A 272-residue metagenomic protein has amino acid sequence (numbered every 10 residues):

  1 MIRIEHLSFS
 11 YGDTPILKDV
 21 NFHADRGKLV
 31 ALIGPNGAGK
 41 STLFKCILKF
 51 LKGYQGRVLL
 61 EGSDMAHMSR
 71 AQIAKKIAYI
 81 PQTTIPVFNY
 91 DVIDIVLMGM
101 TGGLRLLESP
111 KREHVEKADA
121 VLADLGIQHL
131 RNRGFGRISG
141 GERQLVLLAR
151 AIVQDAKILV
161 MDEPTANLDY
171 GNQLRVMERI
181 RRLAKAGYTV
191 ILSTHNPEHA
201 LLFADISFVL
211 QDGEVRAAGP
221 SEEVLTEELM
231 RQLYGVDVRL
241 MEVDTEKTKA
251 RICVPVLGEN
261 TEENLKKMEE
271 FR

Functional and structural regions predicted by a protein language model:
I33-P35: The feature captures the beta-strand-to-loop junction immediately N-terminal to the Walker
L48: Helix-to-loop junction immediately C-terminal to a conserved catalytic motif
G56-D64, I73: Conserved ABC transporter NBD signature motif
L97, R112-L130, D155: Conserved ABC ATPase "signature" region
G134-I138, E142: Conserved ABC ATPase signature
L159-E163: Catalytic Walker B motif of ABC-type/P-loop ATPase nucleotide-binding domains
L233-R272: ABC ATPase nucleotide-binding domains
